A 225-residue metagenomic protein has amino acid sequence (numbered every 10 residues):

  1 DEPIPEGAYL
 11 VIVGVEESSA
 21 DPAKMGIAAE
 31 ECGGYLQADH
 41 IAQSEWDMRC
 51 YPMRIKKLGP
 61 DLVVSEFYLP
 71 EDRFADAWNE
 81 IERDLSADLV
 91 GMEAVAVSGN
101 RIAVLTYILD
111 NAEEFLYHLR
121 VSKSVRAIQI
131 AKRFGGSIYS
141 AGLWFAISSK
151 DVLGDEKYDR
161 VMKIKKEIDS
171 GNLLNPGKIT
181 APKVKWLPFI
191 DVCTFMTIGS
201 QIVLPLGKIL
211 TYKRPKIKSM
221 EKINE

Functional and structural regions predicted by a protein language model:
D1-R126, I130, A141-G142, R214: C-terminal substrate-recognition/cap domain of FAD-linked oxidoreductases
A87, R133, S137, S170-L174: Intrinsically disordered or highly flexible coil/loop and linker segments, enriched in small and charged/polar residues
A131, I138, V184: Acidic, metal-coordinating catalytic segment for phosphate/diphosphate chemistry, firing primarily on the Nudix
F145-E225: Activity-critical C-terminal alpha-helical subdomain
